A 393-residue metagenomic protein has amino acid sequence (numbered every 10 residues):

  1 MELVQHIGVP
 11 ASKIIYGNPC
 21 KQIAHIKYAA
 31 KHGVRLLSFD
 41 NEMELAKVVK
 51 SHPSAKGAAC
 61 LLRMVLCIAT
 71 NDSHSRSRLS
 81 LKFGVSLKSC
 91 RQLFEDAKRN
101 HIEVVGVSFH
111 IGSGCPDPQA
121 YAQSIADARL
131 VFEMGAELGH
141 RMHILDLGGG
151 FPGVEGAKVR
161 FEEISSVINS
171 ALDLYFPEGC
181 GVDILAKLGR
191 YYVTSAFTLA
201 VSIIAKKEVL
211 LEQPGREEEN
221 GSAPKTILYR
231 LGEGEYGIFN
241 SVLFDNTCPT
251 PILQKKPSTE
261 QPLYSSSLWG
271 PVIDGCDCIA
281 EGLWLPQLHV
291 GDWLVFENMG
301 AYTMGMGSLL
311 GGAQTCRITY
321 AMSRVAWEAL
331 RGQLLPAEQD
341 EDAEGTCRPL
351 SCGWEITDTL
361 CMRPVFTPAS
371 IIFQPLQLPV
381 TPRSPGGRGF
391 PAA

Functional and structural regions predicted by a protein language model:
M1-D146, G153, A171, F176: Active-site-proximal beta-alpha core segment in soluble small-molecule metabolic enzymes
I23, F39-E42, G84-L87, A122 (+8 more regions): Electropositive phosphate-/nucleotide-binding environments in soluble metabolic enzymes
M64-C67, L145-G149, I184-K187, R230-L231: Extended hydrophobic secondary-structure segments that form protein cores and membrane-embedded regions
D117-V131, V159-N169, A200-V209: Short, electropositive alpha-helical surface patch
P152-V154, Y192-V193: Short, conserved secondary-structure transition motifs
E155-G156, N298: Conserved "cap/hinge" positions at secondary-structure junctions
V167, D173, P177-R383, A393: Charged (often Lys/Glu-rich) extended helix/loop segments that serve as interaction or gating elements
G387-G389: Short, intrinsically disordered C-terminal tails of secreted or membrane-associated proteins
